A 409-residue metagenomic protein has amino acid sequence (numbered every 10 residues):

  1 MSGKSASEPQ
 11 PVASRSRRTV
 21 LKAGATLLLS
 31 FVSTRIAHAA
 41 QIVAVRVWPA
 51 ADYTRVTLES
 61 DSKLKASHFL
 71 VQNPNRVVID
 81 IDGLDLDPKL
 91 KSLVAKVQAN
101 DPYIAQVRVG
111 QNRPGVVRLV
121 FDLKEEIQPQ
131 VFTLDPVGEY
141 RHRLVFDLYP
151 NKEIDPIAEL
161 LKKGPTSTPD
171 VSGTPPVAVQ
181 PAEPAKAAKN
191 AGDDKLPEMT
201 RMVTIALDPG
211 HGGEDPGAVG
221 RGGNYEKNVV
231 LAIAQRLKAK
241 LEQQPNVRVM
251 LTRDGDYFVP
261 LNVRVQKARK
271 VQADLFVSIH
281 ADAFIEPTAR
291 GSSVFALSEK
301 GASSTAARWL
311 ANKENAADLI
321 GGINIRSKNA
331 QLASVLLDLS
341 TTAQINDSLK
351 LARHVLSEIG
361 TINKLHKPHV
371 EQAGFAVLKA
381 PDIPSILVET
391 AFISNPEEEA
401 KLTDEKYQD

Functional and structural regions predicted by a protein language model:
S2-T204: Signal-peptide-cleaved, periplasmic/extracellular N-terminal interaction regions immediately downstream of the signal
S60-S62, I81-G83, L123-E125, L148-P150 (+5 more regions): Flexible glycine-/small-residue-rich
A66, V249, S385-V388: Hydrophobic anchor at the start of a short beta-strand that flanks the dinucleotide cofactor-binding loop
K91, P216-G223, P396-L402: Short acidic, glycine/proline-rich loop/turn micro-motifs
P175-A330, T341-R353, K406: Catalytic-core regions of hydrolytic enzymes
L275, I285, L336-D409: Active-site-adjacent mobile loop/cap segments within catalytic or ligand-binding domains
